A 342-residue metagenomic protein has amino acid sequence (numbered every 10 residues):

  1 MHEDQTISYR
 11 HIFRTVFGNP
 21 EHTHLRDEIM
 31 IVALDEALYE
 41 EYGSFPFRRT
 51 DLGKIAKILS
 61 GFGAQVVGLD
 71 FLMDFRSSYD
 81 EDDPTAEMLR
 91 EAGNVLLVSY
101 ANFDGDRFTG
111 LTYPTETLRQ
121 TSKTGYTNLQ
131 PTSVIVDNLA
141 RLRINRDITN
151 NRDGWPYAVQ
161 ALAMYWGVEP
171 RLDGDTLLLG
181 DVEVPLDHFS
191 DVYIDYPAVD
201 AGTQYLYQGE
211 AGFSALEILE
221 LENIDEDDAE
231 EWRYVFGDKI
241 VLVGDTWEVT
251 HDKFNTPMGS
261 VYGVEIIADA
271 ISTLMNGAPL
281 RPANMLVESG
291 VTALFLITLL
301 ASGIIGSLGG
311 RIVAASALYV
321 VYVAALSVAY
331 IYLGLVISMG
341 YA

Functional and structural regions predicted by a protein language model:
M1-D187, R233-G310: Non-transmembrane functional regions of envelope-associated proteins
E21-R26, F189-D200, I331, L335: Short low-complexity stretches enriched in small and charged residues
A161, A198-G202, E231: Flexible, solvent-exposed extracytoplasmic
L186-L219: Active-site Gly/Thr loop motif
N223-R233: Surface-exposed ligand/attachment interfaces on beta-rich extracellular proteins
L299-G340: Hydrophobic transmembrane alpha-helices
